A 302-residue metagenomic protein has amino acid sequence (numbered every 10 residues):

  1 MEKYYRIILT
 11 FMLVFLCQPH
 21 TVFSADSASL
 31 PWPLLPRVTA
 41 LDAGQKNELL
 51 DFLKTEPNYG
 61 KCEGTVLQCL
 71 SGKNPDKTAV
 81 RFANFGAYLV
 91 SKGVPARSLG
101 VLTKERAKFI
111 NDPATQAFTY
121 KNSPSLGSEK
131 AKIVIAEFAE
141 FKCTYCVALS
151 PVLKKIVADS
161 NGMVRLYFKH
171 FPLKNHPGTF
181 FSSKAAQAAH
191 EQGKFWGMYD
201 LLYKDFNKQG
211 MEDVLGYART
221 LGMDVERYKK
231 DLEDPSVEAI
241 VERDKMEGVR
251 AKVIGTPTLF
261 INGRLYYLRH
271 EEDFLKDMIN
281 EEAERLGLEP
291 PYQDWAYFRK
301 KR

Functional and structural regions predicted by a protein language model:
L9-P19: Bacterial N-terminal signal peptides
V22-A25: Boundary at the C-terminal end of the N-terminal hydrophobic targeting segment
S27-A117: Extracytoplasmic c-type cytochrome modules immediately beyond a signal peptide or single-pass transmembrane anchor
L49-V66, E129-A148: Local sequence-structure signature of Cys/Sec-based thiol-disulfide redox active-site neighborhoods
N74-T78, L89, F138-A139, Y145-A158 (+2 more regions): C-terminal cap of thioredoxin/glutaredoxin-like
F118-I133, A158: A short beta-strand-turn-helix
G162-S182, D205, D234-E238: Thiol-based oxidoreductase modules, predominantly thioredoxin-like and allied folds used for disulfide exchange
Q187-K208, G222-E226, S236: Short, internal strand/loop/helix patches that form the active-site neighborhood or redox-interaction surface
